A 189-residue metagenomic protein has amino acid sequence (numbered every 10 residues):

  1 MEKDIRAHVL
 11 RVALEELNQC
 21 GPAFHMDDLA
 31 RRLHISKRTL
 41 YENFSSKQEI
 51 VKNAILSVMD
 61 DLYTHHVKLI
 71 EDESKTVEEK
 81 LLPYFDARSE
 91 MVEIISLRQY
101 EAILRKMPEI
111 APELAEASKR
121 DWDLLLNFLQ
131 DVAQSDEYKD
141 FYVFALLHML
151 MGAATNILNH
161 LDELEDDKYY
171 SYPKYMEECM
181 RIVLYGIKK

Functional and structural regions predicted by a protein language model:
M1-A7: N-terminal intrinsically disordered/low-complexity leader segments
H8, V12, E16-E49, N53: Helix-turn-helix
E49-V58, L62, I95: Alpha-helical DNA-contacting segments of helix-turn-helix folds
N53, V67-I94, L146-L150: Hydrophobic alpha-helical connector segments
D60, V67, E109-S135, F144-M151 (+1 more regions): Amphipathic alpha-helical packing segments from all-alpha helical-bundle domains
E78, L82, W122-Q130, V143 (+4 more regions): An amphipathic alpha-helix signature
A87-P112, N159-E163: Amphipathic alpha-helical segments used for helix-helix packing
Y100, A133-C179: Hydrophobic/aromatic-rich alpha-helical bundle segments in the mid-to-C-terminal region
